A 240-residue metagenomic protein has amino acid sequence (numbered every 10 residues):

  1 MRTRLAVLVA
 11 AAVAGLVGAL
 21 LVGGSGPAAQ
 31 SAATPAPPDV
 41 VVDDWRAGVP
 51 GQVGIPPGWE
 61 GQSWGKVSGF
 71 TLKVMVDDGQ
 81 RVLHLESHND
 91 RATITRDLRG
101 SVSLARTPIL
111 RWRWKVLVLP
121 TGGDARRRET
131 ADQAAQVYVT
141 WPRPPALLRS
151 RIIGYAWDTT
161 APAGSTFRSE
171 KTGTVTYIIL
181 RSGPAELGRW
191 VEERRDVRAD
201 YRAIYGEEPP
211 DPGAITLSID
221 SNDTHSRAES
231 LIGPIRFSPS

Functional and structural regions predicted by a protein language model:
P27-S63: Extracellular carbohydrate-recognition regions
W45, I215, P234-F237: Extracellular beta-strand elements of beta-rich domains used for carbohydrate recognition/degradation or cell-matrix
F70-T93: Short carbohydrate-recognition loop motifs
D97-L110, P184-L187: Extracellular/lumenal carbohydrate-interaction signature centered on repeated Trp-anchored short motifs
R113-L119, P142-P144, R198, D220: Solvent-exposed strand-to-loop "edge" motifs in beta-rich extracellular domains
T130-V175: Extracellular/luminal beta-rich ligand-recognition and adhesion surfaces characterized by aromatic-Gly/Pro-enriched
D132-V137, G173-G183, L187-R227: Extracellular beta-strand ligand-recognition surfaces/modules
V139, S230-S240: Exposed low-complexity, polar/acidic, P/S/T/G-rich flexible segments that act as propeptides, protease-susceptible
